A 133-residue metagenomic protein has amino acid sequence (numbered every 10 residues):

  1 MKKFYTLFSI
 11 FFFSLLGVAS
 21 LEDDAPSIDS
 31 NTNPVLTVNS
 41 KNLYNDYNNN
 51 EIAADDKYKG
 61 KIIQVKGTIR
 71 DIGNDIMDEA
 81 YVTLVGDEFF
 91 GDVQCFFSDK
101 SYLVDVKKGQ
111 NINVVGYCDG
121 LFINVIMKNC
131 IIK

Functional and structural regions predicted by a protein language model:
M1-F4: Positively charged n-region of N-terminal signal peptides that target proteins for export
L7-G17: Hydrophobic membrane-insertion alpha-helices, especially the h-region of bacterial N-terminal signal peptides
E22-S40, N45-D56, I62-K66, R70-K133: OB-fold single-stranded nucleic acid-binding module
